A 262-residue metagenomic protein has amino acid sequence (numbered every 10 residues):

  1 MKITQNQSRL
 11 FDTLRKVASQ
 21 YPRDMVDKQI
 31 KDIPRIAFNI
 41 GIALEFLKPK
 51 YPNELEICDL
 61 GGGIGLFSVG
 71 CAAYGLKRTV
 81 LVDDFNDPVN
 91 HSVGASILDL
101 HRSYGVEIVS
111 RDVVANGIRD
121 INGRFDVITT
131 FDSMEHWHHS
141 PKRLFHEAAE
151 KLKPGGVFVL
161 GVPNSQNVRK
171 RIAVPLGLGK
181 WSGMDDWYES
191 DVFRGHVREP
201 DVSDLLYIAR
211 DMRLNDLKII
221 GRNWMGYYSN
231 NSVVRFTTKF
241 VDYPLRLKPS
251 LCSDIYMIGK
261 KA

Functional and structural regions predicted by a protein language model:
I3-F38, I42, V93-L100, S110-N116 (+3 more regions): S-adenosyl-L-methionine-dependent methyltransferase catalytic module, highlighting the catalytic core
A43-P52: Glycine-rich helix-loop-beta junction characteristic of Rossmann-like nucleotide cofactor-binding loops
P52-E54, L76, N122, G155: A general structural motif
E54-G63: Conserved class I S-adenosyl-L-methionine
E56, K77-R78, N215: Residues at the starts of beta-strands that form the adenosine-phosphate
G65-N116: Class I SAM-dependent methyltransferase SAM/SAH-binding core
Y74, G123, S250: Structured loop/turn residues at beta-strand edges in well-structured enzyme cores
N116-N122: Short conserved loop adjoining the S-adenosyl-L-methionine
